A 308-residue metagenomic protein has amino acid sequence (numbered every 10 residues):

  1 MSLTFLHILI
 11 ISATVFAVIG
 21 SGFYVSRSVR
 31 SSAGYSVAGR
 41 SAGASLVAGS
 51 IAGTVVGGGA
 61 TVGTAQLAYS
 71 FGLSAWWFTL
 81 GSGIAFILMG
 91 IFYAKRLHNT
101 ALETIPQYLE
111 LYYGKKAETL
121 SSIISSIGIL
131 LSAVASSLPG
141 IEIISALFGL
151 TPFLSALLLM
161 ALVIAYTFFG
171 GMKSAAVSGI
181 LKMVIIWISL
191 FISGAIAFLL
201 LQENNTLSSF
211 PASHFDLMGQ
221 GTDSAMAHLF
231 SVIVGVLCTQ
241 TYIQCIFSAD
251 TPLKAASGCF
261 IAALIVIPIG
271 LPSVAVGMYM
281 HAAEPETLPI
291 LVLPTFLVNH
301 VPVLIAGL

Functional and structural regions predicted by a protein language model:
M1-T61, T167-G171, M183, S189 (+2 more regions): Membrane-interface "cap" regions at the ends of multi-pass membrane proteins
S2-L3, V37-A42, L46, G63-L73 (+2 more regions): Loop-to-helix junctions at membrane interfaces in multi-pass transport proteins
S2-S26, A38, A42, Q66-L102 (+1 more regions): Extracellular loop-to-transmembrane helix junctions
I8-S12, A48, A75-L80, T119-L120 (+3 more regions): Hydrophobic alpha-helical transmembrane segments
V15-V18, T54-V55, S82-F86, S126-I129 (+4 more regions): Residue-level recognition of pore/gate-forming positions within transmembrane alpha-helices of multi-pass
V18-V25, M89-A94, S136, V163 (+5 more regions): Structural signal for membrane-spanning alpha-helices in multi-pass inner-membrane proteins, emphasizing helix cores
G53, W76-G170, S231-V232: Helix-loop-helix module between adjacent transmembrane segments
